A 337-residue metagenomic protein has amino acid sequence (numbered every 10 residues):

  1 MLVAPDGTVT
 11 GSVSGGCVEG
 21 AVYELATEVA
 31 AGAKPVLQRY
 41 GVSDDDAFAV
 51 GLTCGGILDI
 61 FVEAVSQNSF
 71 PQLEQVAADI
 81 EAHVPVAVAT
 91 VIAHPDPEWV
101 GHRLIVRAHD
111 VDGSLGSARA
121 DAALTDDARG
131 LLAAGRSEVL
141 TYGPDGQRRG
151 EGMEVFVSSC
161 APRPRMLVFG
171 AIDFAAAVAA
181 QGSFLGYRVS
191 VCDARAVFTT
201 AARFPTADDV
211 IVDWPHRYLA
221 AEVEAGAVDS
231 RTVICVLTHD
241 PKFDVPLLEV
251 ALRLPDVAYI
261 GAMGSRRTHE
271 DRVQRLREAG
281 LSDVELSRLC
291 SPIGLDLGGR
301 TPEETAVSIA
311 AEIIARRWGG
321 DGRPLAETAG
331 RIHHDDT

Functional and structural regions predicted by a protein language model:
M1-A194, F198-I211, E224-T232, R316 (+1 more regions): Segments forming oxygen-rich coordination pockets for charged ligands
G15, L167, V236-D240, G261 (+2 more regions): Glycine- and other small-residue-rich loops at beta-strand/loop junctions that grip anionic moieties
E24, E28, A180, F184 (+5 more regions): Short, well-ordered alpha-helices that flank and scaffold nucleotide-derived cofactor binding pockets
I60, V257-A258, A262-T337: Adenosine-phosphate binding glycine-rich loop
S190-D193, V233-L276: ADP-ribose/adenylate-binding Rossmann-like module
A201-R203, A221-V223, V245-E249, R272-Q274 (+1 more regions): Short, well-ordered secondary-structure micro-motifs
F204, R253-L254, D283: Alpha-helix termination/capping residues and helix-transition junctions
D213-L219, K242: Conserved SAM/SAH-binding loop
